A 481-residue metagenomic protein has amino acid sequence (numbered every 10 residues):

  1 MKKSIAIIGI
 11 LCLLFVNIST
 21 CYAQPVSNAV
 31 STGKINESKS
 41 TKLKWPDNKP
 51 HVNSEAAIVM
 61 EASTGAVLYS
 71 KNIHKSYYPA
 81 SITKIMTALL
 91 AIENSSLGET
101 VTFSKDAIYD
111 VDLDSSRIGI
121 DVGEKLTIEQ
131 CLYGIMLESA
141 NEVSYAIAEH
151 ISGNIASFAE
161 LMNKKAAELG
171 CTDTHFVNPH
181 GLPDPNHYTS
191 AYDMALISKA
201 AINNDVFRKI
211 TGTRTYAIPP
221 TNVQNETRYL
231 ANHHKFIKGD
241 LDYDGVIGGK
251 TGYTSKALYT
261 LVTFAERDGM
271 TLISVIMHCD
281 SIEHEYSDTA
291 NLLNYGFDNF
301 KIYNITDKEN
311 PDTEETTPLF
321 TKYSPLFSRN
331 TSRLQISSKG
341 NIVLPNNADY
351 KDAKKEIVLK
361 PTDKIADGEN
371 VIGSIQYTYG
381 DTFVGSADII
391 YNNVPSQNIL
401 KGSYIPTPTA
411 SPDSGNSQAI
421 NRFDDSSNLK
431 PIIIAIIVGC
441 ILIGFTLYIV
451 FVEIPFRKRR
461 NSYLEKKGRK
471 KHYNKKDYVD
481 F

Functional and structural regions predicted by a protein language model:
M1, D47, S70, N421-S427 (+1 more regions): Short, Lys/Arg-rich N-terminal segment immediately upstream of the first membrane anchor
M1-S4, P79, E124, I128 (+2 more regions): Structural motif marking the loop-to-transmembrane transition
K2-A23, I434-E453: Sec-dependent N-terminal signal peptides of Gram-positive bacterial secreted proteins and lipoproteins
V16-S19, A23-I35, S332-Y350: Short, compositionally biased leader-like segments
T20, S76, T100, T271-I273 (+1 more regions): Well-ordered beta-strand positions in beta-sheet-rich domains
C21-I210: Active-site-adjacent loops and short helices of periplasmic peptidoglycan-processing enzymes
C171-T172, P185-Y188, D193-A435, Y448-F451 (+2 more regions): Domain-terminus/edge residues, biased toward the C-terminal soluble/receptor-binding domains of extracytoplasmic
I454-F481: Cytoplasmic C-terminal tails of single-pass
